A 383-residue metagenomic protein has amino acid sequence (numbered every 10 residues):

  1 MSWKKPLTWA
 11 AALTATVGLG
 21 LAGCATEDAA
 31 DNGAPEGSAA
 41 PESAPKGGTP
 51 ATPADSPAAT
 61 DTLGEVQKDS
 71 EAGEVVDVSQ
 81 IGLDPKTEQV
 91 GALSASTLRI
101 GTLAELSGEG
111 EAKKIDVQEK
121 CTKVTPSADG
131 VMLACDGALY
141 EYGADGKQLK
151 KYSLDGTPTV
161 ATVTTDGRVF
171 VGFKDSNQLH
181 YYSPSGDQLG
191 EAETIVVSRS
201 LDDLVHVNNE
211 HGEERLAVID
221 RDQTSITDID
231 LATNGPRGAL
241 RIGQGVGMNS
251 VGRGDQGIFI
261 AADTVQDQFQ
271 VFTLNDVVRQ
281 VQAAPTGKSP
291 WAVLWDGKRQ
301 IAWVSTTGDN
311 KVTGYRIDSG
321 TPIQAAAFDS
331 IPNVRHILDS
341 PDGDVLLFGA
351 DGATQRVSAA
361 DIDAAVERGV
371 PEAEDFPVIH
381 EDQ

Functional and structural regions predicted by a protein language model:
W3-L7, G20, C24-Q383: Predominantly soluble domains enriched in secretory-pathway, periplasmic, or organellar proteins
A11-G20: Bacterial N-terminal signal peptides
